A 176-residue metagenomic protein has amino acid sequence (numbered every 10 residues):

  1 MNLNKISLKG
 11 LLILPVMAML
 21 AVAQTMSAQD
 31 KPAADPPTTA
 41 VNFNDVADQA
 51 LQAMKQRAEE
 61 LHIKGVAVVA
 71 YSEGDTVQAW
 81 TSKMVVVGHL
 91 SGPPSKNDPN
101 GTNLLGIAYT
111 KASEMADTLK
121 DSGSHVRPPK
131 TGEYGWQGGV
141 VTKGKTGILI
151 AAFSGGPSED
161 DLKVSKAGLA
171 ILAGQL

Functional and structural regions predicted by a protein language model:
N2-L14: Bacterial N-terminal signal peptides that target proteins for export
L12-V22: Bacterial N-terminal signal peptides
Q29-K143, G147-L176: Flexible, solvent-exposed loop/hinge segments and secondary-structure transition points
